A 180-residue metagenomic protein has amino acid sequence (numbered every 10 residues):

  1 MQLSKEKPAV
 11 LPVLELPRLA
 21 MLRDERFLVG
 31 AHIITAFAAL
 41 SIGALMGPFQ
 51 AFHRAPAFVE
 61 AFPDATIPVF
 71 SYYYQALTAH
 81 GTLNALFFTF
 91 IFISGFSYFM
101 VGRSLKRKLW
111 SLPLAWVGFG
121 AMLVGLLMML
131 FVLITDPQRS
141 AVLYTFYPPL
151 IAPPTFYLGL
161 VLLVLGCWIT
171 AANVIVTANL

Functional and structural regions predicted by a protein language model:
L3-E15, L28-T66, F70-L105, L112-S140 (+1 more regions): Hydrophobic cores of alpha-helical transmembrane segments in multi-pass integral membrane proteins
R18-L28: Short, Lys/Arg-rich N-terminal segment immediately upstream of the first membrane anchor
D24, N179-L180: Hydrophobic, small-residue-rich membrane helices and short re-entrant helix-turn-helix hairpins that build
V142-T145: Membrane-interface helix termini and inter-helical loops of multi-pass transporters
P148: Segments that form or flank anion-binding pockets
